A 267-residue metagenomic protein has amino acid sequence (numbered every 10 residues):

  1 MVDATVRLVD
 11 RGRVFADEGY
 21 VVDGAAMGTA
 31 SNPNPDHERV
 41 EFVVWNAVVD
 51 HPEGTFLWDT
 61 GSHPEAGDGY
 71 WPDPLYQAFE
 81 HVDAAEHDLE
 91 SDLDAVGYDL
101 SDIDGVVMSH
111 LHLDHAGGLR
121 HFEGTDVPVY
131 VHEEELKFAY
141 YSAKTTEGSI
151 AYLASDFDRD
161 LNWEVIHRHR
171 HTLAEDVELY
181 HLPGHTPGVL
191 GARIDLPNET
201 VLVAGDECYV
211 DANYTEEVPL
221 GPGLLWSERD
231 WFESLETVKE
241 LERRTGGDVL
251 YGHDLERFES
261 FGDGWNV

Functional and structural regions predicted by a protein language model:
M1-H87, D102, E199-G205, T237: Metallo-beta-lactamase
R11-G12, T60-H63, L111, E135 (+3 more regions): Active-site metal-binding loops of divalent metal-dependent hydrolases
F56-W58, V107, V129, V201-V203 (+1 more regions): Residue-level marker for buried hydrophobic side chains located in beta-strands that build the well-ordered beta-sheet
G67-V82, V210-G223, V267: Active-site gating loops and adjacent loop-to-helix segments of metal-dependent hydrolytic enzymes
H81-D104, P128-H181, E228-G246: Metallo-beta-lactamase
I103-D114: Metallo-beta-lactamase
H121-D126: Short, conserved loop/helix-junction motifs that constitute active-site signature segments in enzyme catalytic cores
T145-G148, Y152-F157, H169-T172, Y180-H181 (+1 more regions): Metallo-beta-lactamase
